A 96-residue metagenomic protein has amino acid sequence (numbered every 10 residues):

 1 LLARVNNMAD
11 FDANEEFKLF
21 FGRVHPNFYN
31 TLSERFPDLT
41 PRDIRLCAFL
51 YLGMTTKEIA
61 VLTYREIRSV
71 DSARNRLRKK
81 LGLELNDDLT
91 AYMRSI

Functional and structural regions predicted by a protein language model:
L1-A9: N-terminal regulatory/sensing modules of transcriptional regulators
D10-I96: Cytosolic nucleotide-binding catalytic cores of signal-transduction proteins
